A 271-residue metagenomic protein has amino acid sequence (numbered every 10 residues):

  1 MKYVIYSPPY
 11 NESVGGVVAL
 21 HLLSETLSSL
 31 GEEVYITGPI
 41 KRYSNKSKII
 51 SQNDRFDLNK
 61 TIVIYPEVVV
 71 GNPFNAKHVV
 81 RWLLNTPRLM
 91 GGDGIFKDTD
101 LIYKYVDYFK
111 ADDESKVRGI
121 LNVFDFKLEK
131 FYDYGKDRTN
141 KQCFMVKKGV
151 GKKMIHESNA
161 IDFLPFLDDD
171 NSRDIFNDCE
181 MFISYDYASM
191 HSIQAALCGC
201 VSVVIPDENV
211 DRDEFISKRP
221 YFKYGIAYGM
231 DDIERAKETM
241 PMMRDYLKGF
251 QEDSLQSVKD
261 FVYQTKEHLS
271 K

Functional and structural regions predicted by a protein language model:
M1-I62, M190-S192, C200-V203, D207 (+1 more regions): N-terminal pre-catalytic "stem/leader" segment of glycosyltransferase-like enzymes
A19-L20, G38-R42, Q52-K141, M145-V150 (+1 more regions): Catalytic core of nucleotide-activated saccharide and alditol-phosphate transferases
D57, F176-N177: A short, aliphatic-rich alpha-helical micro-motif
V69-N75, S189-C198: SF2 helicase motor core recognition
R81, M154-F166: Surface-exposed loop/turn elements that mediate protein-protein interactions on large endomembrane-trafficking
P165-I175, A188-S189: Conserved active-site histidine-acidic residue motif and adjacent donor-binding/catalytic loop of glycosyltransferases
N177-C179, A196-C200: Conserved donor-binding/catalytic loop of nucleotide-activated donor transferases
N177-Y187: Acidic donor-binding loop of glycosyltransferase active sites
